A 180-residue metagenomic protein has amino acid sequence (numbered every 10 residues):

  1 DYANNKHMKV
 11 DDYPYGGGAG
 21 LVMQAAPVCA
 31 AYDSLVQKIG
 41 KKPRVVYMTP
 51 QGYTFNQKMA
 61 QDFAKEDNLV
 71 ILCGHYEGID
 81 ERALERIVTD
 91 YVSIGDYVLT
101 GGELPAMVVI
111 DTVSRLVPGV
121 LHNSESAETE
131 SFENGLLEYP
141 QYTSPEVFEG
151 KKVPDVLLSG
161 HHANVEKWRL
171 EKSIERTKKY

Functional and structural regions predicted by a protein language model:
D1, G52-F55, N134: A short, flexible low-complexity segment enriched in Lys/Arg and Gly/Pro that occurs in N-terminal basic tails
D1-A3, H75-G78: Short glycine-enriched loops at secondary-structure junctions
D1-V36, L158-K179: N-terminal nucleotide/polyanion-binding subdomain common to many enzyme families
Q24-H75: S-adenosyl-L-methionine/SAH cofactor-binding core of RNA-modifying enzymes
P50-Q51, S131, K179-Y180: Charge-dense polyanion-binding interfaces
I79, A83-E130: Structured adenosyl-cofactor binding patch, chiefly the S-adenosyl-L-methionine
L104, L116-D155: Internal, active-site/partner-interface "lid" segment
